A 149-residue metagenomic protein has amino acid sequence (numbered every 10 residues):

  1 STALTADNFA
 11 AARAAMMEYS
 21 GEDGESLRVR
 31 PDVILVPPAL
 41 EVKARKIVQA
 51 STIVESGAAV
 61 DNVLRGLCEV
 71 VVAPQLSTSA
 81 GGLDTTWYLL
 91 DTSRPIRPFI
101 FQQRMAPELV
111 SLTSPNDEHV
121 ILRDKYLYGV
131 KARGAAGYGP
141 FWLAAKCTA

Functional and structural regions predicted by a protein language model:
S1-E18, V29-V33, A39-A149: Sequence/fold signature of self-assembling virion shell proteins
E22-L27: Surface-exposed acidic, glycine-flexible loop patches that form ligand/cofactor-binding and adhesion interfaces
